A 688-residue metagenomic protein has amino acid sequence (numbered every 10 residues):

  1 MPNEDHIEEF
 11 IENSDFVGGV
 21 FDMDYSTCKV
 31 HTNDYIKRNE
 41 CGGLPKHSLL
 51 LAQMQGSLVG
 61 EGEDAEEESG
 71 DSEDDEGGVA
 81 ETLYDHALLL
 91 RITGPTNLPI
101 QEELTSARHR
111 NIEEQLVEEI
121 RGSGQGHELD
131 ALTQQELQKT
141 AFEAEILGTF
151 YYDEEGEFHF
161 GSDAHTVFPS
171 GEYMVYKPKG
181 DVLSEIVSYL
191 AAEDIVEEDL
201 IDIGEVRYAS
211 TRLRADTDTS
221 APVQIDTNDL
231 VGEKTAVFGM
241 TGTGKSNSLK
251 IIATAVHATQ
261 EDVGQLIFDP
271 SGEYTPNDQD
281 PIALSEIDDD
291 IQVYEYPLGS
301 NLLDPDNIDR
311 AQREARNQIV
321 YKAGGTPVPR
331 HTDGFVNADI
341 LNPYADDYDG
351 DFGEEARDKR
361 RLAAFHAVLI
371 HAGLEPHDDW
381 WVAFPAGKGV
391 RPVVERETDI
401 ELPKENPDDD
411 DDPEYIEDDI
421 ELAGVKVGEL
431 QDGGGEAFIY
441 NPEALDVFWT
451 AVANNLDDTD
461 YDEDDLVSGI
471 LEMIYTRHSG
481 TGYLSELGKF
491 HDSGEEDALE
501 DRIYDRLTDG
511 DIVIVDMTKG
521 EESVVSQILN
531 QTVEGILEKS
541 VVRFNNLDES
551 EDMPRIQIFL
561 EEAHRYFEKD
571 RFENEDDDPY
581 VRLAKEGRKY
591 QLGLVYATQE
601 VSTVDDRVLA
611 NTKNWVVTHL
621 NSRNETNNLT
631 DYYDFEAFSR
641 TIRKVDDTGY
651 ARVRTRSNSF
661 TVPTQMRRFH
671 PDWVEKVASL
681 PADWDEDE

Functional and structural regions predicted by a protein language model:
M1-M240, N247-S248, I252, D552-P554 (+1 more regions): Basic- and hydrophobic-enriched, low-structure N-terminal and domain-boundary segments that flank ATP-binding catalytic
A209-L303, T532, D606, F635 (+2 more regions): Glycine-rich phosphate-binding loop of nucleotide-binding enzymes
D262-L266, D509-I512, M553-Q557, Y590-V595: Loop/turn-to-beta-strand initiation segments
G272-I282, Q312-Y580, A651, T655-R656: P-loop NTPase motor domains
E286-R313, Y321, A610-Y632, R643-D647: Conserved P-loop NTPase catalytic core
A383, Q527, T648-E688: Conserved P-loop NTPase motor module
E575, V581-R667: Conserved ATP-driven motor cores of ASCE-family P-loop NTPases powering translocation/secretion/packaging/pilus
